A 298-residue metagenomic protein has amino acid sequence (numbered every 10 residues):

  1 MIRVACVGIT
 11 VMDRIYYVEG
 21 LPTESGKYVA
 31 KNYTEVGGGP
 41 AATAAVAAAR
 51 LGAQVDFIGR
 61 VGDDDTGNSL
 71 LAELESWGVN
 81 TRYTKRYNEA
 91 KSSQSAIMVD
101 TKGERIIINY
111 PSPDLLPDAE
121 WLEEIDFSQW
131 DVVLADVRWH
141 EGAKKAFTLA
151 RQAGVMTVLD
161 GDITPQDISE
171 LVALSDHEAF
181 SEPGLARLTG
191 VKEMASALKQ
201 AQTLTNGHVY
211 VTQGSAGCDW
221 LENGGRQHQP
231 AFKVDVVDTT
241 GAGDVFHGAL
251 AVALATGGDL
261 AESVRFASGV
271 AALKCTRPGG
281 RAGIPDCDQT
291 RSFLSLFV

Functional and structural regions predicted by a protein language model:
M1-R60, D65-N68, S76: Glycine-rich phosphate/adenosyl-contacting loop at the front of the ribokinase-like
M1-T10, A72-R86, M98-H228, L296-F297: Ribokinase/PfkB-type carbohydrate-kinase core domain
D13, A186, R281: Nucleotide phosphate-binding site architecture
Y28, M194-V298: Conserved phosphate-binding/catalytic region of the ribokinase-like
Y28-G39, T43, D65, Y87-K91 (+5 more regions): Residues at secondary-structure transition points
A30, A41-A45, G67, S93 (+3 more regions): A general structural signal for well-ordered alpha-helical segments in protein cores
A48, F57, L70, L74 (+4 more regions): Hydrophobic packing within well-folded, soluble alpha/beta domains
L51, A90-S93, G214: Short, basic and Ser/Thr-rich N-terminal targeting/leader segments
